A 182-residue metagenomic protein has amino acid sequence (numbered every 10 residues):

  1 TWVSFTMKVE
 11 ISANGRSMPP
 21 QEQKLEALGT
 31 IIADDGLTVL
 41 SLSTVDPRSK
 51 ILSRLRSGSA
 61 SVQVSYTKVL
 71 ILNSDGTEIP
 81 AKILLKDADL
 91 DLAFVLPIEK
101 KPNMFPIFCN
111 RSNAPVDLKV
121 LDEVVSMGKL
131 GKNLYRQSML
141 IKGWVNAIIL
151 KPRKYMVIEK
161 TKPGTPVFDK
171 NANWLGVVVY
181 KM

Functional and structural regions predicted by a protein language model:
T1-L42, D91-L92: N-terminal activation segment of mature serine protease catalytic domains
T6-K8, S43-V45, N73-S74, V95-P102 (+2 more regions): A structural micro-motif recognizing beta-strand termini and the immediately following turn/loop segments
G15, P19-Q23, A27, S61-V62 (+2 more regions): Short loop/turn motifs at secondary-structure junctions and domain boundaries
E26, A33-A88, K100, Y180: Catalytic-histidine neighborhood of serine endopeptidases, predominantly the chymotrypsin-like S1/PA family
L28, D34, D117-L121, P163 (+1 more regions): Short, flexible surface segments
T30, I158-V179: Catalytic nucleophile loop of clan PA
T38, V124-V125, V167: Generic structural signal for buried aliphatic residues
L85, M104-K162, V178-M182: Flexible, gly/ser-rich surface segments that form the specificity/activation loops bordering the active-site cleft
